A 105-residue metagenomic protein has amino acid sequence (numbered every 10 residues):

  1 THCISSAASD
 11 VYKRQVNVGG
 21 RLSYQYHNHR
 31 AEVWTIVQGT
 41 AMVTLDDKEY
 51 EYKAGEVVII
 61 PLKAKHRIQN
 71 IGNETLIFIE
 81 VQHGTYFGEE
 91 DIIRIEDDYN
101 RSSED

Functional and structural regions predicted by a protein language model:
T1-A8, Y12: Single conserved hydrophobic/aromatic residue that forms the stacking wall/gate of nucleotide- or nucleobase-binding
S6, N17-V18, Q25, V57-I59: Extended recognition/assembly regions associated with phosphoester-bond processing machinery
Q15-N17, Y26-M42: Short, conserved beta-strand element in jelly-roll/cupin
R21, V33, T40-M42, E49 (+2 more regions): Structural motif
S23-Q25, V43-T44, I60, H66-G72 (+1 more regions): Short beta-strand His + acidic residue motifs that chelate non-heme Fe in jelly-roll/DSBH and cupin folds
D47-K65: Short acidic-glycine-tyrosine-enriched beta hairpin
R67-D105: Double-stranded beta-helix
